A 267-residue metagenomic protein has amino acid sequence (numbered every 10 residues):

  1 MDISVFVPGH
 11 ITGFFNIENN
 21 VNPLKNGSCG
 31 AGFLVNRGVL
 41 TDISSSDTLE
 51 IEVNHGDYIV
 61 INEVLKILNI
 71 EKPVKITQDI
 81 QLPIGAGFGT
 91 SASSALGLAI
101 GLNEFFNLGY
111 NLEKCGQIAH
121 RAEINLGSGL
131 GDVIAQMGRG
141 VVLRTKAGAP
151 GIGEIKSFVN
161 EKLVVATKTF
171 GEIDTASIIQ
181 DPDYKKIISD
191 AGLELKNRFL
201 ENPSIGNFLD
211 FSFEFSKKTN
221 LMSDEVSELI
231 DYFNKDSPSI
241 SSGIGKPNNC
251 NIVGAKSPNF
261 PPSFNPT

Functional and structural regions predicted by a protein language model:
M1-I84, S227, P266: ATP-binding N-lobe of GHMP and related small-molecule kinases
S4, L40-D42, V141-L143, V165-T167 (+1 more regions): Conserved hydrophobic/aromatic beta-strand scaffold that supports enzyme active sites
F6-P8, L34, Q136-M137, K168-G171 (+1 more regions): Short beta-strand segments
L82-A86, E123-N125: Transmembrane alpha-helix interface/packing and boundary motifs in multi-pass membrane proteins, characterized by
F88-L112: DPxDG-like acidic metal-binding loop motif
L112-K156: Alpha/beta catalytic cores of group-transfer enzymes, especially the acyltransferase/condensing modules of polyketide
G153-T267: C-terminal nucleotide
